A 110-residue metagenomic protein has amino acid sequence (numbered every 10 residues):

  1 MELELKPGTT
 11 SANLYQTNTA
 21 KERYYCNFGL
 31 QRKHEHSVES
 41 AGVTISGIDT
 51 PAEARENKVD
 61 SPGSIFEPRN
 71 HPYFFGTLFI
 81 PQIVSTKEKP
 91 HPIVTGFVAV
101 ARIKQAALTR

Functional and structural regions predicted by a protein language model:
M1-R110: Amide-donor transfer/coupling interface in amidating biosynthetic enzymes
